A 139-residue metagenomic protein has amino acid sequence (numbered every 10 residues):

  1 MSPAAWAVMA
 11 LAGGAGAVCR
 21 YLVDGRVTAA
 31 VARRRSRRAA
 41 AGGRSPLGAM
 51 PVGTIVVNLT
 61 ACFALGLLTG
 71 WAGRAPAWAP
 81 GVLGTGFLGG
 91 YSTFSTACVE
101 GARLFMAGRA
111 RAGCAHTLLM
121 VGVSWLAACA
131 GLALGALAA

Functional and structural regions predicted by a protein language model:
M1-A139: Membrane-interface helix-loop junctions in multi-pass transporters/channels
